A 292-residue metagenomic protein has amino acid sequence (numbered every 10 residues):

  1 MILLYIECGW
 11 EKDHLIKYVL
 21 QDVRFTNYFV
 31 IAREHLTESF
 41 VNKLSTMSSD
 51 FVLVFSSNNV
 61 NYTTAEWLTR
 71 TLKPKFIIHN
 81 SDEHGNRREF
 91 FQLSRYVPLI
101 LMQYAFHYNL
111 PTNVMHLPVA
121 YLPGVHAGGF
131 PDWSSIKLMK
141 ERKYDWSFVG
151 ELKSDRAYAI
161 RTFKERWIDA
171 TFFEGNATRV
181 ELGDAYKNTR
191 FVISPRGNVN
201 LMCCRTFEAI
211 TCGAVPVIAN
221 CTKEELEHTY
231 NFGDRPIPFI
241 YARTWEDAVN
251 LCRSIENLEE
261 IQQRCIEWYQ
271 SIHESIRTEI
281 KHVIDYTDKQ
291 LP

Functional and structural regions predicted by a protein language model:
M1-I237, Y241, Y269-D288: Nucleotide-sugar donor-binding catalytic core of glycosyltransferases
T244-P292: C-terminal amphipathic helix plus adjacent low-complexity, charged tail appended to glycosyltransferase catalytic
